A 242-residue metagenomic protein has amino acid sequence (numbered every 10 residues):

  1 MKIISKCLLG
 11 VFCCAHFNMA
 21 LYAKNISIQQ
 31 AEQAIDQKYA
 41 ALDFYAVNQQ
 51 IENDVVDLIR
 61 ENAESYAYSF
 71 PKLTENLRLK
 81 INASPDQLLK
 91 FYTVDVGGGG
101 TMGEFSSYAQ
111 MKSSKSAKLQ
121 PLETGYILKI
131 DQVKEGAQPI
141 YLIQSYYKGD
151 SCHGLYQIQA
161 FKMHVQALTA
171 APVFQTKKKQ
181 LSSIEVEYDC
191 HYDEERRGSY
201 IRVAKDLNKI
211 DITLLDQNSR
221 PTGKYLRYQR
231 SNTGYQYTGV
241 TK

Functional and structural regions predicted by a protein language model:
M1-Q30: Bacterial Sec-dependent N-terminal signal peptides
A23-L89: Start-of-domain marker
R60-F70, S106-P121, K162-P172: Surface-exposed loop/turn elements that mediate protein-protein interactions on large endomembrane-trafficking
E75-G97, P139-Y147: Exposed beta-strand-loop-beta-strand "reactive/processing" segments of non-cytosolic proteins
A83-K90, M111-S114, Q132-I140, V203-K209 (+1 more regions): Short, solvent-exposed coil/turn segments at beta-strand boundaries
L88-K90, Q159, L226: Residue-level detector of short, conserved catalytic/binding motifs and their immediate flanks
K90-V133: Short N-terminal edge-element motif at the start of the domain
L128-G136, S145-G149, G154-Q157, T169-S231 (+1 more regions): Short aromatic loop motif centered on NTY/YTY
